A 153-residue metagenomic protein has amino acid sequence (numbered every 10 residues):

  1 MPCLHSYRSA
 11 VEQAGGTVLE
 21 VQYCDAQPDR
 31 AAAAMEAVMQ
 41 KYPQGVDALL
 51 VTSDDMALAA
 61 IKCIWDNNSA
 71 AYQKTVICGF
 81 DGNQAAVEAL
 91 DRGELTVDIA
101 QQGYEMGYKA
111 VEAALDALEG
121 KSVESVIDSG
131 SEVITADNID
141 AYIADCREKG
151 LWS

Functional and structural regions predicted by a protein language model:
M1-C3: Glycine- and acidic-residue-enriched helix-capping/strand-helix junction motifs
H5-Y7, L19-E20, D25-E88: Hydrophobic alpha-helical
S9-V11, Q102-S153: Hinge/cleft segment of the Venus flytrap/periplasmic-binding protein
A10, A14, K41, C63 (+3 more regions): Change "in soluble alpha/beta enzymes" to "in soluble alpha/beta proteins
A14-T17, Q73-K74, E94: A short helix-to-beta-strand connector/capping loop
V18-V21, I77, D98, V126 (+1 more regions): Conserved beta-strand scaffold positions in the cores of enzyme catalytic domains, especially in NTP/NDP-utilizing
V21, R92-Y104: Short beta-strand elements at the ligand-binding edges of bilobed clamshell
A59, D81-A85, G93-E94, E105-K109 (+1 more regions): Short amphipathic alpha-helical segments
